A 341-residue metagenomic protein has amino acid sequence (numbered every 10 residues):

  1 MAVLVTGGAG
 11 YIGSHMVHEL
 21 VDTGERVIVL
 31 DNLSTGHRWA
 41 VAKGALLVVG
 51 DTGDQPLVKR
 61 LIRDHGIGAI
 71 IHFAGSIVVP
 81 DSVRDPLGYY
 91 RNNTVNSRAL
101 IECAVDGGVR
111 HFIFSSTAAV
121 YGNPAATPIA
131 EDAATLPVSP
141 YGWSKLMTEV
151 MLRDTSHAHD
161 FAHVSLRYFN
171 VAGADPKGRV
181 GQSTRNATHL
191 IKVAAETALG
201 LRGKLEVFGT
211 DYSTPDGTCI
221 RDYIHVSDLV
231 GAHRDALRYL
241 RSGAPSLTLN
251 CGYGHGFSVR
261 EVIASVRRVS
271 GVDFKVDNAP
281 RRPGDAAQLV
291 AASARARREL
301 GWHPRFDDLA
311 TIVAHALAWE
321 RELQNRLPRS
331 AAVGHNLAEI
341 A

Functional and structural regions predicted by a protein language model:
M1-A174, I340-A341: N-terminal Rossmann-like NAD(P)+-binding domain of SDR-like oxidoreductases, especially those catalyzing
G8, G36-R38, G50, P80 (+10 more regions): Glycine-centered small-residue hotspots that permit tight backbone geometry or close packing
Y11, S139, R167, Q182 (+4 more regions): Amphipathic alpha-helical recognition patches that constitute DNA-binding helices
L46, R84, G88, A125-A126 (+9 more regions): Short capping/connector residues at structural and topological boundaries
Y90, V138-L146, V180-K192, D222-Y223: Short-chain dehydrogenase/reductase
P176-R179, T218-C219: Short acidic, glycine/proline-rich loop/turn micro-motifs
I191-A341: C-terminal substrate-binding subdomain of Rossmann-fold SDR/epimerase-dehydratase oxidoreductases
